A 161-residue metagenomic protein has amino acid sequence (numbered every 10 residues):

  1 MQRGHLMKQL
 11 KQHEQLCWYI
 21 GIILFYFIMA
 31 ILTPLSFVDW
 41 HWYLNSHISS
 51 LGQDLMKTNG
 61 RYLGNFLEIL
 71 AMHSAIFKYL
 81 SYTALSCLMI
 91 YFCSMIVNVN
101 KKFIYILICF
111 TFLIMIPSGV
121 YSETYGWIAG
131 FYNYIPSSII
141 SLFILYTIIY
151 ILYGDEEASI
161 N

Functional and structural regions predicted by a protein language model:
M1-Q12: Short, Lys/Arg-rich, polar N-terminal cytosolic tail immediately upstream of the first transmembrane signal-anchor
K11-D39: Transmembrane signal-anchor helices characteristic of membrane glycosylation enzymes that use polyprenol
Q15-L16, V99-C109, A158-I160: Membrane-interfacial loop-to-transmembrane alpha-helix junctions, especially the N-terminal start
I28-H47, D54-F66: Extracytoplasmic catalytic/substrate-binding loops of multi-pass membrane glycan-assembly enzymes
D54-S86: Short hydrophobic/aromatic helix or loop-helix immediately within or flanking a transmembrane segment in polytopic
T83-Y105, F143: Transmembrane-helix motifs of polytopic, lipid-linked glycan transferases
T111-I149: Membrane-interface micro-motifs in multi-pass membrane enzymes
Y150-N161: Short hydrophobic alpha-helices at membrane interfaces in multi-pass membrane enzymes
